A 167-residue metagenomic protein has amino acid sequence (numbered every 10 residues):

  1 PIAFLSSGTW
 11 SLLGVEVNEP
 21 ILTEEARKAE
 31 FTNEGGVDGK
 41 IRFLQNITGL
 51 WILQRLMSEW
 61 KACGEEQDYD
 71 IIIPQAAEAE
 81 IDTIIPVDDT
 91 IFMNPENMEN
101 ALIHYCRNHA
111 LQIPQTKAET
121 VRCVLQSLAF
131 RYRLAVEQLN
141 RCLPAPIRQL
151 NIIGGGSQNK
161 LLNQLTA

Functional and structural regions predicted by a protein language model:
P1-L150, Q158-A167: Active-site core segments that coordinate phosphate-bearing ligands/cofactors across diverse enzyme families
G154: Small/polar loops that bind or transfer phosphate-bearing groups
